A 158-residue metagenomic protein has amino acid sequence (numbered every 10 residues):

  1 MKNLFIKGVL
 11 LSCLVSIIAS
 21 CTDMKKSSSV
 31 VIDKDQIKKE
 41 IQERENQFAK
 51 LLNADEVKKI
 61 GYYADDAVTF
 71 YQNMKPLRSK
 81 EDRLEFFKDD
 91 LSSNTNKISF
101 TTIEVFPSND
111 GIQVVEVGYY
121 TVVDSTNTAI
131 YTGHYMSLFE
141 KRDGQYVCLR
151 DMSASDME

Functional and structural regions predicted by a protein language model:
M1-I32: Bacterial Sec-dependent N-terminal signal peptides
C21-Y62: Short, low-complexity N-terminal intrinsically disordered segments enriched in polar/charged residues
T22-K26, T132-M157: Short beta-strand edge/turn micro-motifs at domain boundaries
D35, E56-I112, A129: A solvent-exposed, acidic/Ser-Thr-rich amphipathic alpha-helical stretch
M74-P76, T121-V122, A154-D156: Solvent-exposed loop/turn segments at secondary-structure junctions within structured extracellular/periplasmic domains
R83, F87, T101-F106, G118-V122 (+1 more regions): Hydrophobic/aromatic beta-strand elements that line small-molecule binding cavities or substrate pockets in beta-rich
